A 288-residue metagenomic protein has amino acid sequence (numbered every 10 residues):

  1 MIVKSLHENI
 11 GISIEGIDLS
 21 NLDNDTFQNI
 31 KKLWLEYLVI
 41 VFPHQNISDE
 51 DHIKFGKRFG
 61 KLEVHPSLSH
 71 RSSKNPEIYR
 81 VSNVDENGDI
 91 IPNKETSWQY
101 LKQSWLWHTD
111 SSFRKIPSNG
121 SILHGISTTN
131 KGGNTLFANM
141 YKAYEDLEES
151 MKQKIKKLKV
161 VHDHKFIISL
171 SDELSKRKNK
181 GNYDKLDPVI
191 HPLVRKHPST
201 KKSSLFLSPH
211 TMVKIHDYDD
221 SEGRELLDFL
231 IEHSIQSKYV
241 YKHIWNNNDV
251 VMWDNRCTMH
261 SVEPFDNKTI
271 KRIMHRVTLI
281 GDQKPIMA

Functional and structural regions predicted by a protein language model:
I2-M252, R256-A288: Fe(II)/2-oxoglutarate oxygenase catalytic core
